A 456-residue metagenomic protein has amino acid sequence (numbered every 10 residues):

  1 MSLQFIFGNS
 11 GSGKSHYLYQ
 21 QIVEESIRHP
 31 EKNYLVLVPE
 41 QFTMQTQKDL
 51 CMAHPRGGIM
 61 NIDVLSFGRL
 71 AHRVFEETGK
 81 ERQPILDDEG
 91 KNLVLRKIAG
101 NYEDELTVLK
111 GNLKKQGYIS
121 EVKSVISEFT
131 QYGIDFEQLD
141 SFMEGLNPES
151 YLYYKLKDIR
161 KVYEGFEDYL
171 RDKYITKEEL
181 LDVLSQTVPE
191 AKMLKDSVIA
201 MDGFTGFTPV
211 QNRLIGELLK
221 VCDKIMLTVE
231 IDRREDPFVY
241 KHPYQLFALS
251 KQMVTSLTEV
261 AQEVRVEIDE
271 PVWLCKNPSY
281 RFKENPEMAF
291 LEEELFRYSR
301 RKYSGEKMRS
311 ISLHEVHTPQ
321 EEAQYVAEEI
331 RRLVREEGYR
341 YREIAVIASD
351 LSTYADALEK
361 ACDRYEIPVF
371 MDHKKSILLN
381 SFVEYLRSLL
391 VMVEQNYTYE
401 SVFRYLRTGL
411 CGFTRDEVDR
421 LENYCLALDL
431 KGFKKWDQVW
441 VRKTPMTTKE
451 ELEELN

Functional and structural regions predicted by a protein language model:
M1-Q4, S10-S26, K32, E40 (+4 more regions): Helicase P-loop NTPase motor core
S2-I6, K14-Y17, N101-G203, V210 (+3 more regions): Accessory N-terminal region flanking or inserted into the helicase ATPase core in nucleic-acid motor proteins
P30-E31, H54-M60, E77-D88, N101-K114 (+6 more regions): Short, polar/flexible loop-turn hinges at active-site or ligand-entry regions and domain interfaces
E31-S141, N147: Conserved P-loop NTPase-based nucleic-acid remodeling module centered on helicase motor cores
L37-D49, P55-E76, G90-K91, V229-R234 (+2 more regions): Conserved beta-strand -> loop -> alpha-helix junction used to position metal-binding or nucleic-acid-contacting
A99-K110, E121-K123, E128-Q131, L139 (+4 more regions): Accessory helical subdomains and C-terminal extensions of nucleic-acid helicases that mediate DNA/RNA engagement
V198, D202, K220-K224, F238 (+6 more regions): C-terminal RecA-like lobe
G203-S279: Extended, H/D-rich, highly charged conserved domains that either
